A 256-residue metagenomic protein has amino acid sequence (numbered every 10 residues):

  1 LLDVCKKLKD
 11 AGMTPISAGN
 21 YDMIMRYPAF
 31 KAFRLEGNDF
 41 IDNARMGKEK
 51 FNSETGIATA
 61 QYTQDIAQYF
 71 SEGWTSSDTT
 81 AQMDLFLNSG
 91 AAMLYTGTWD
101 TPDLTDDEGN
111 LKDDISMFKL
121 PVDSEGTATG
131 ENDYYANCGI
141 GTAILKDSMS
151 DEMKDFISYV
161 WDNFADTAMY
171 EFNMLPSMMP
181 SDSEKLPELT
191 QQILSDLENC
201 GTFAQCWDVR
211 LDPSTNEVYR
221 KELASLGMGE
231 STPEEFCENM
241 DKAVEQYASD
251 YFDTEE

Functional and structural regions predicted by a protein language model:
L1-L2, W74-N88: Short helix-initiation/N-cap motifs at beta->coil->alpha
L2-K48, A91: Extracytoplasmic/periplasmic solute-binding protein
K7, R45-S76: Glycine-centered hinge/linker elements that transmit conformational signals in sensory and ligand-binding systems
S17, A92-G97, S116-F118: Paired acidic/hydrophobic, glycine-rich loop segments that form the ligand-binding mouth/hinge of periplasmic-binding
E36-A58, D106-N110, V122-D133, Q205 (+1 more regions): Short, solvent-exposed loop/beta-turn-alpha elements that line the ligand-binding surface or hinge of extracytoplasmic
Q68, E108-F172: Extracytoplasmic/periplasmic substrate-recognition and gating elements
T98-K112: A ligand-binding cleft/hinge motif common to bilobed small-molecule-binding domains
F118-D123, M169-S225, S249-E256: Long, aromatic- and glycine/proline-rich binding clefts that accommodate carbohydrate-like moieties
